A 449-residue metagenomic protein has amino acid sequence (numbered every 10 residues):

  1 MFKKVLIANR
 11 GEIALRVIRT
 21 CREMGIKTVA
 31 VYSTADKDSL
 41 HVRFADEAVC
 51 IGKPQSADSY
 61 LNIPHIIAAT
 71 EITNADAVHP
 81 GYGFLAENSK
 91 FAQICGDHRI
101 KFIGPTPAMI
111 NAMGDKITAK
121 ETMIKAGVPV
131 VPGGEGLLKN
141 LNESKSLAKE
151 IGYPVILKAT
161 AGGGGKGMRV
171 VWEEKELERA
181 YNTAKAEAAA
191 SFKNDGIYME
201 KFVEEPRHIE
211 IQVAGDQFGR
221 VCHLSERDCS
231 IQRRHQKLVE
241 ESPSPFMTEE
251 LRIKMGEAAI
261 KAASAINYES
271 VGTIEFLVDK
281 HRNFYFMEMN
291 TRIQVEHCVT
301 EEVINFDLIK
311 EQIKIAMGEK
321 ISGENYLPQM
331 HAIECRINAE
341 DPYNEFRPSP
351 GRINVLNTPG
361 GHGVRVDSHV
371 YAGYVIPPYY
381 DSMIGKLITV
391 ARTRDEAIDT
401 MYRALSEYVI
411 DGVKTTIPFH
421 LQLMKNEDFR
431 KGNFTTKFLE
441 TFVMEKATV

Functional and structural regions predicted by a protein language model:
M1-A126, L138-S146, E396: ATP-binding N-terminal substructure of ATP-dependent carboxylate-amine bond-forming enzymes
I7-E23, A48, E71-T73, G96 (+4 more regions): ATP-dependent carboxylate activation and anion-phosphoryl transfer catalytic cores that bind Mg-ATP to form
L40-H41, L147, A189, N325: Short secondary-structure boundary/capping segments
G133-G134: Conserved beta3 strand of the protein kinase N-lobe
L147-I156: Acidic/histidine-enriched active-site and ligand-binding environments that engage anionic O-linkages
A159: N-terminal nucleotide-binding beta1-loop-alpha1 segment
